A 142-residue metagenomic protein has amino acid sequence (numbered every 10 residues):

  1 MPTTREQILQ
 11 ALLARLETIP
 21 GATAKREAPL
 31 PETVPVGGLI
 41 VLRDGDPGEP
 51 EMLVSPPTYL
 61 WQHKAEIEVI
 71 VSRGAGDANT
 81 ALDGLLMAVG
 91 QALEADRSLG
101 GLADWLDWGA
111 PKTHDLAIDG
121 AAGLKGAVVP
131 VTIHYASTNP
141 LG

Functional and structural regions predicted by a protein language model:
M1-V36, G45-G142: Charged, amphipathic alpha-helical segments and their flanking helix caps
V41-L42: Generic preference for hydrophobic
